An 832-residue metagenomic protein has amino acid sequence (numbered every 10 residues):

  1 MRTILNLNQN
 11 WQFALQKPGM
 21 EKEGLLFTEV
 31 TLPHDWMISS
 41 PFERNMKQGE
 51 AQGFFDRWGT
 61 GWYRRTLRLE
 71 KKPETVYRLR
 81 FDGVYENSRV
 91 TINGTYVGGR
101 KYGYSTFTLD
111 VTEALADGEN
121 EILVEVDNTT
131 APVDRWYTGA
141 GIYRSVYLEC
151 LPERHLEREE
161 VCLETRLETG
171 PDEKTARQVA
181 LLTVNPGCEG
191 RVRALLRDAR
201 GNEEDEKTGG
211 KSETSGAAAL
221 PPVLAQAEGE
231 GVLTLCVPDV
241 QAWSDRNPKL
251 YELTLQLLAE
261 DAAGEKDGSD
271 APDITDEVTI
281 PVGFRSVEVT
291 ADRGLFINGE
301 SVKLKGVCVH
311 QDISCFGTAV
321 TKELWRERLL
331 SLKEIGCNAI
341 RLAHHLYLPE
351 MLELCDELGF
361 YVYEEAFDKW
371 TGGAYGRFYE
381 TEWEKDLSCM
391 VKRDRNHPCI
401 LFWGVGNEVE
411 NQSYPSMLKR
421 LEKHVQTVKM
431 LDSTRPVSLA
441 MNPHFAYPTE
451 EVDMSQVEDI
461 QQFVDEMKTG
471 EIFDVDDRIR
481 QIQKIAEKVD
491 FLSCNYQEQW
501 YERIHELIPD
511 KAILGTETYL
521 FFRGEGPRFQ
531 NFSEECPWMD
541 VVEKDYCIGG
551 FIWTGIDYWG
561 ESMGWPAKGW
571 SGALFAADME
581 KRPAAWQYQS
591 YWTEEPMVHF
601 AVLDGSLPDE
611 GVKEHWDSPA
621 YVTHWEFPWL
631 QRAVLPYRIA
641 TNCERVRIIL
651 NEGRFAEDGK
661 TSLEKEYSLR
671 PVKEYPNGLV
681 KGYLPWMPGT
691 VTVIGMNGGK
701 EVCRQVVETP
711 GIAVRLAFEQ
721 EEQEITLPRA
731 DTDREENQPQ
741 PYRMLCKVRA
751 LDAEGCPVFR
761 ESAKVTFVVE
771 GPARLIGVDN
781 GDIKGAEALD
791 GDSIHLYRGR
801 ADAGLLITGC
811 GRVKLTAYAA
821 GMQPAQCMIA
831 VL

Functional and structural regions predicted by a protein language model:
T3-P18, D35-S39, G53-R158, F360-Y361 (+5 more regions): Accessory beta-strand-rich segments of carbohydrate-active enzymes
L5-N8, Q12-E21, I38, W58 (+8 more regions): Substrate-binding clefts and catalytic carboxylate motifs of secreted carbohydrate-active enzymes
I38-L69, P73-R80, Y85-T91, G98-K101 (+6 more regions): Active-site-adjacent substrate/metal-binding segments within catalytic domains of carbohydrate-active enzymes
I92, K174-G210, G216-A225, L635-K660 (+3 more regions): Beta-strand-rich binding/interaction modules
V111-E113, L233-A242, V680-W686, D790-G809: Short, hydrophobic beta-strand segments
A116-E119, N185-T290, K681, P685-P688 (+2 more regions): Extended acidic/polar, glycine-enriched regions that form or flank non-catalytic beta-rich accessory modules
D198-E206, D658-K660, R715, V768-K784: Short aromatic-acidic-glycine turn motif
E277-V282, K700-G711, Q823-L832: Edge beta-strands of extracellular beta-sandwich domains
